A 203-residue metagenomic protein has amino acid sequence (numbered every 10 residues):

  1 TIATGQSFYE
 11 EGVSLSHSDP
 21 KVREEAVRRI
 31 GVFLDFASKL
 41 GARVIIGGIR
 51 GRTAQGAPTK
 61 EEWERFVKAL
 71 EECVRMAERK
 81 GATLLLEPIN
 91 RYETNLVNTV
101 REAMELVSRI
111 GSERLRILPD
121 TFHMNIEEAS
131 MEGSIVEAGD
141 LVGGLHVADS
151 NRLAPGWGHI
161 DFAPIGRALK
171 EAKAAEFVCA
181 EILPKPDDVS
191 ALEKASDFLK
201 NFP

Functional and structural regions predicted by a protein language model:
T1-I2, I46, L86, P119 (+1 more regions): Hydrophobic residues in well-ordered beta-strands that form the structural core
T1-K39, E71, S112, E128 (+3 more regions): N-terminal pre-domain/capping segments
A3-Q6, E10, M76-R79, A138 (+2 more regions): N-proximal short alpha-helices
T4, I46-R50, P155-W157: Short glycine-rich loop/turn motifs that provide flexible caps or phosphate-binding loops at active sites
Q6-E10, R50-R52, P88-Y92, T121-H123 (+2 more regions): Active-site-proximal loop/turn and secondary-structure-junction residues that shape catalytic pockets, frequently
V13-R116: Active-site acidic/histidine proton-transfer and metal-coordination neighborhood in alpha/beta enzyme cores
R43, V97-P119, H123-P203: Histidine-acidic metal/acid-base catalytic patches
